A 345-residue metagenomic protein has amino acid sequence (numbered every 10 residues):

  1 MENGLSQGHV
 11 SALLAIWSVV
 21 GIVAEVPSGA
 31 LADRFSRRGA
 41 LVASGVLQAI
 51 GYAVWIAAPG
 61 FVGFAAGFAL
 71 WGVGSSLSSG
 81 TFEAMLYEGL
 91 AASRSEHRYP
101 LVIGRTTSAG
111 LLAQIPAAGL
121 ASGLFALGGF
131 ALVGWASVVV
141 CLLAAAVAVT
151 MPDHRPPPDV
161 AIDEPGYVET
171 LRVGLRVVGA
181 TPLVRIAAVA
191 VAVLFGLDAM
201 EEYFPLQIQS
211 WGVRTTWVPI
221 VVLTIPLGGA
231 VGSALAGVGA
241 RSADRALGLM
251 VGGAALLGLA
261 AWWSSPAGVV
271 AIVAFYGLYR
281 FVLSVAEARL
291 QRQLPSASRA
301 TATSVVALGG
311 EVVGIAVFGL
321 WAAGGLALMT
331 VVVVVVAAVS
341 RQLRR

Functional and structural regions predicted by a protein language model:
E2, W55, Q114-S137, Q209-W211 (+1 more regions): Transmembrane alpha-helix termini and helix-breaking/packing motifs in multi-pass membrane transporters
S11-L13, W17, I22-D33, R38 (+1 more regions): C-terminal transmembrane bundle of multi-pass solute transporters/carriers
V46-G60, V251-S264: C-terminal ends and interior cores of transmembrane alpha-helices in multi-pass membrane transporters/permeases
G51, V62-S78, A192, A267-V282: Hydrophobic core of transmembrane alpha-helices in multi-pass small-molecule transporters, especially MFS/SLC-type
F68-L111: Cytoplasmic helix-loop-helix junction between adjacent transmembrane helices in 12-TM secondary transporters
G128-W135, R176-V231: A single, central transmembrane helix in multi-pass transporters
S137, C141-D163, Q342-R345: Helix-loop junctions on the cytosolic side of multi-pass membrane transporters, especially the intracellular loop
M151-A187: Juxtamembrane intracellular "pre-TM" segments in multi-pass secondary transporters
